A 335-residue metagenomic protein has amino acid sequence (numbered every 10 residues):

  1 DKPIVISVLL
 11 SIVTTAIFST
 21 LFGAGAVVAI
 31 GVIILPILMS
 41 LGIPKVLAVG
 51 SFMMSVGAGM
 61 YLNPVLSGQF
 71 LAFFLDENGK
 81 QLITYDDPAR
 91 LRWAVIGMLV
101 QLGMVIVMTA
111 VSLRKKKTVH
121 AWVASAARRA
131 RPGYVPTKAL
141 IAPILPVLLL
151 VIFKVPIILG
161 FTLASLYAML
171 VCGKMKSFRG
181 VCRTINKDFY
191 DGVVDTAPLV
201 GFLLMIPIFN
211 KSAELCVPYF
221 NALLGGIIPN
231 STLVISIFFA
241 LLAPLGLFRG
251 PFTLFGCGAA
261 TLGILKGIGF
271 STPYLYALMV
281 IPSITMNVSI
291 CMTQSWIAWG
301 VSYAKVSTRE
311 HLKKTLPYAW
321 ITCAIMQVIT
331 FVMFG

Functional and structural regions predicted by a protein language model:
D1-K2, M39-V46, L71-P88, K176 (+1 more regions): Juxtamembrane helix-boundary/capping and inter-helix hinge elements in multi-pass membrane proteins
D1-L9, S40-A48, Y134-K138, V193-L199 (+2 more regions): Membrane-interfacial loop-to-helix junctions in multi-pass transporters
K2-I33, P229-T272, V280-T285: Hydrophobic alpha-helical transmembrane segments of multi-pass integral membrane proteins, predominantly secondary
S11-F18, G59, G97-V111, A139-F153 (+4 more regions): Hydrophobic core segments of alpha-helical transmembrane domains in multi-pass membrane transport and ion-translocation
F22-A24, V28, K45-L75, W93-V123: Transmembrane-helix bundle segments that line or gate the permeation/cavity pathway in multi-pass membrane proteins
G25-I37, P64-D76, T253-K266, Q294-V306: Re-entrant/interfacial helical elements at transmembrane boundaries that shape and gate the permeation pathway
N78-Q81, L91-D188, Y303-K313: Long, contiguous bundles of hydrophobic transmembrane helices that form the permeation core of multi-pass
G180-P218, T232, S236, A240 (+1 more regions): Core transmembrane alpha-helical segments of multi-pass membrane transporters/permeases
